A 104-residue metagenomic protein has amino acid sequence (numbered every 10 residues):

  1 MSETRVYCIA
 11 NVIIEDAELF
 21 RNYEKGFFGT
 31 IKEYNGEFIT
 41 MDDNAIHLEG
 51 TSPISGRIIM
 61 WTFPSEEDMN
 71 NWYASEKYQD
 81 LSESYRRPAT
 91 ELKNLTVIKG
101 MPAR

Functional and structural regions predicted by a protein language model:
M1-E76, I98-R104: Short S/T/G/P-rich N-terminal loop/turn motif that feeds into the first structured element of a domain
M69-N70, Q79-E91: C-terminal structural segments of small proteins and small subunits
R86-R104: C-terminal end-helix/capping segment
